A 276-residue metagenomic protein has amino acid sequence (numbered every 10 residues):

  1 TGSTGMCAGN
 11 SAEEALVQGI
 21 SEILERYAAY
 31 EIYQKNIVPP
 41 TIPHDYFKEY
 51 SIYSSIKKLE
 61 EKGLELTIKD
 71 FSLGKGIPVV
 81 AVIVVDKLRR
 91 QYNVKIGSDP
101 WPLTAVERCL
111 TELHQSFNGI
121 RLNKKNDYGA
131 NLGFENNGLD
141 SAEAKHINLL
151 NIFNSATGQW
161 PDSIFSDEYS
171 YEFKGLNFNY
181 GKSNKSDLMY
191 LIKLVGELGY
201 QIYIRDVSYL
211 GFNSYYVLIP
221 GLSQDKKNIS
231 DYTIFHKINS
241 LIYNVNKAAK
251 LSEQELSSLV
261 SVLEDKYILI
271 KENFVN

Functional and structural regions predicted by a protein language model:
T1-N276: Helix-biased "structured C-terminal domain" signature
